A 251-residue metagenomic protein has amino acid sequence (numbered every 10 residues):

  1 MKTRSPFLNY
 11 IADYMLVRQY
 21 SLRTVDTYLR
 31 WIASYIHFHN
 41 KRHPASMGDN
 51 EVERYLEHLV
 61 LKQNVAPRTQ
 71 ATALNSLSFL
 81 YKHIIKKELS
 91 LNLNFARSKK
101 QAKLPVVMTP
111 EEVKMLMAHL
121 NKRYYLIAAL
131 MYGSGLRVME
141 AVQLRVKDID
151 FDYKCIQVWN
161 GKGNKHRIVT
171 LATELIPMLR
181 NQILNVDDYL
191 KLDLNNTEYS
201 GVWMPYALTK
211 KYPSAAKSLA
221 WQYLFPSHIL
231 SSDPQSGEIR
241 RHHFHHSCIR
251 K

Functional and structural regions predicted by a protein language model:
M1-K251: Conserved catalytic core of the tyrosine transesterase superfamily
